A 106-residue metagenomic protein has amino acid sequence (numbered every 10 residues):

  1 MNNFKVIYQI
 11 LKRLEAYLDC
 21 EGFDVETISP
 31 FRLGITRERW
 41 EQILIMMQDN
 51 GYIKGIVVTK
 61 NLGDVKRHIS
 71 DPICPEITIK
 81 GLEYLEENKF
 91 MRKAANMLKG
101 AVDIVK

Functional and structural regions predicted by a protein language model:
M1-R32: Short amphipathic alpha-helical interface segments
N3-F4, E21-G22, R37, M91-A95: Alpha-helix N-cap/helix-initiation sites
F4-Y8, E41, N50, P75 (+1 more regions): Non-catalytic, well-ordered alpha-helical scaffold segments
L14, M47, L85-N88: Generic structural signal for hydrophobic core residues of well-folded globular domains
L33-V57, D71-P72: Short amphipathic alpha-helical interaction segments
D64-G100: Short, amphipathic alpha-helical interaction segments positioned at domain boundaries
G100-K106: Short, cationic low-complexity segments
